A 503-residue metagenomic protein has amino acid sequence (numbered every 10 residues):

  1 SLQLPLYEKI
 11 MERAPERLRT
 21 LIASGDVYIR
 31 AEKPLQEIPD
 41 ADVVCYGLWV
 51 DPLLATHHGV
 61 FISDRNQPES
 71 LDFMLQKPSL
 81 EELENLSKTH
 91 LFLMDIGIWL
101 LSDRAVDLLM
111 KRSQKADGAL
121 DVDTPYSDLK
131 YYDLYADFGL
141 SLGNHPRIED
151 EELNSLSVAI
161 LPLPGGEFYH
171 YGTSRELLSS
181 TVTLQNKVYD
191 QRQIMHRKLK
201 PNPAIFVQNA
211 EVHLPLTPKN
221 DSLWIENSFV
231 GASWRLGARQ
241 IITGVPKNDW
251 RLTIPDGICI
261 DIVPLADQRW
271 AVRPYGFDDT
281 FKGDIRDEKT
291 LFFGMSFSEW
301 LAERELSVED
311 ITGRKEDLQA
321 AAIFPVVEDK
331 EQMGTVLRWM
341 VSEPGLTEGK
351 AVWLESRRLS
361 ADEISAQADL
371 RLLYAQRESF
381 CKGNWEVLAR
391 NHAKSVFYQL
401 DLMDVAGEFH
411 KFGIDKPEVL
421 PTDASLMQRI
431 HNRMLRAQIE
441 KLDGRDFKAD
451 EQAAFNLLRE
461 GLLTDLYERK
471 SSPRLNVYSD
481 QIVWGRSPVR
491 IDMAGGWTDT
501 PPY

Functional and structural regions predicted by a protein language model:
S1, L142, T500-Y503: Short, intrinsically disordered, charge-balanced linker/junction segments flanking boundaries in proteins
S1-R19: Short phosphate-binding loop-to-helix
M11-R13, L21, V27-R30, L35 (+4 more regions): Left-handed beta-helix
T20-A31, L54-P68, R490-A494: Extended, Lys/Arg-enriched charged tracts that mediate electrostatic binding to polyanionic substrates
V50-D51, K88-H90, I482-V483: Short Gly/Pro-enriched turn/cap motifs at secondary-structure boundaries
N66-L93: A short, charged helix-loop
F397-Y503: ATP-binding N-lobe of GHMP and related small-molecule kinases
